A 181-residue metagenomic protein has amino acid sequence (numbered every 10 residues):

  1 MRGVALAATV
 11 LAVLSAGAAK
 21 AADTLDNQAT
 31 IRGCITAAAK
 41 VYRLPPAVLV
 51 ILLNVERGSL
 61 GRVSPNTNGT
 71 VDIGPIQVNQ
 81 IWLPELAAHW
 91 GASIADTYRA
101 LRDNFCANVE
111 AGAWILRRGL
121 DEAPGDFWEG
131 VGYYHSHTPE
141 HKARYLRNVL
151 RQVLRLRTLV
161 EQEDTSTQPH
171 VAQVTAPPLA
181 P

Functional and structural regions predicted by a protein language model:
M1-A7: Bacterial N-terminal signal peptides that target proteins for export
A7-S15: Bacterial N-terminal signal peptides
A21-H170: Catalytic glycan-binding domains that act on GlcNAc-containing polysaccharides
T165-P181: Low-complexity, Gly/Ser/Thr/Pro-rich intrinsically disordered linker/tail segments
